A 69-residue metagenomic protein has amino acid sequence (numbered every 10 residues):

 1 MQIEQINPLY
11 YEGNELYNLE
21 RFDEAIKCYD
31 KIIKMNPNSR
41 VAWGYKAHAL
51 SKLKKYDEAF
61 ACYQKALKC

Functional and structural regions predicted by a protein language model:
N18, K52-L53: Register position in tetratricopeptide repeats
K31-K34, K65-C69: Conserved structural position within tetratricopeptide repeats
